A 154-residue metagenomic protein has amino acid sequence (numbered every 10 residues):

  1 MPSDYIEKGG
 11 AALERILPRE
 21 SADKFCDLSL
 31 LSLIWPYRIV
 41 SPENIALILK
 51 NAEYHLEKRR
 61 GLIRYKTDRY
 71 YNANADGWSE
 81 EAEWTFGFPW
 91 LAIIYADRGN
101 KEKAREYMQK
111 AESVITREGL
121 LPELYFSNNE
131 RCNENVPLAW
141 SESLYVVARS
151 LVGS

Functional and structural regions predicted by a protein language model:
M1-E83, E106-S154: Extended glycan-interaction surfaces of carbohydrate-active proteins
